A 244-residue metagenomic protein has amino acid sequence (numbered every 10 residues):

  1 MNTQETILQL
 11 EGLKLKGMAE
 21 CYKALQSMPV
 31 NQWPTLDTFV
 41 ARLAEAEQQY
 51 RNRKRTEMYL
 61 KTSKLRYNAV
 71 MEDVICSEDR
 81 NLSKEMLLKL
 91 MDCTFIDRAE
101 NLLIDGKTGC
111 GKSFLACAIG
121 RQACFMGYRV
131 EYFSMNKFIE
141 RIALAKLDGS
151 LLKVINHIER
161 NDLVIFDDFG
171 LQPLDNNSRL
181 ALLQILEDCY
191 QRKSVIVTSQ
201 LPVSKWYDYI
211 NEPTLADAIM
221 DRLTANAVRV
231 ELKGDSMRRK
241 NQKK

Functional and structural regions predicted by a protein language model:
M1, I7-Q9: Extended, charged alpha-helical coiled-coil/arm scaffolds that mediate oligomerization and mechanical coupling in large
E11, L15-R66: Interdomain "pre-motor" coupling segment immediately N-terminal to P-loop NTPase/helicase cores
Y22, R129, F133, K137-R160 (+1 more regions): Replace "adjacent to P-loop NTPase cores in ATP/GTP-dependent enzymes" with "adjacent to NTP-binding cores
A24-M28, E72-D73, D105, K205-W206: Short hinge/gating elements
R55, L82-R160, I210: Conserved P-loop
S63-I75: Conserved adenine-nucleotide phosphate-binding loops and their immediately adjacent elements
L163: Short, Asp-centered acidic motifs that coordinate Mg2+ and/or phosphate in catalytic or ligand-binding sites
